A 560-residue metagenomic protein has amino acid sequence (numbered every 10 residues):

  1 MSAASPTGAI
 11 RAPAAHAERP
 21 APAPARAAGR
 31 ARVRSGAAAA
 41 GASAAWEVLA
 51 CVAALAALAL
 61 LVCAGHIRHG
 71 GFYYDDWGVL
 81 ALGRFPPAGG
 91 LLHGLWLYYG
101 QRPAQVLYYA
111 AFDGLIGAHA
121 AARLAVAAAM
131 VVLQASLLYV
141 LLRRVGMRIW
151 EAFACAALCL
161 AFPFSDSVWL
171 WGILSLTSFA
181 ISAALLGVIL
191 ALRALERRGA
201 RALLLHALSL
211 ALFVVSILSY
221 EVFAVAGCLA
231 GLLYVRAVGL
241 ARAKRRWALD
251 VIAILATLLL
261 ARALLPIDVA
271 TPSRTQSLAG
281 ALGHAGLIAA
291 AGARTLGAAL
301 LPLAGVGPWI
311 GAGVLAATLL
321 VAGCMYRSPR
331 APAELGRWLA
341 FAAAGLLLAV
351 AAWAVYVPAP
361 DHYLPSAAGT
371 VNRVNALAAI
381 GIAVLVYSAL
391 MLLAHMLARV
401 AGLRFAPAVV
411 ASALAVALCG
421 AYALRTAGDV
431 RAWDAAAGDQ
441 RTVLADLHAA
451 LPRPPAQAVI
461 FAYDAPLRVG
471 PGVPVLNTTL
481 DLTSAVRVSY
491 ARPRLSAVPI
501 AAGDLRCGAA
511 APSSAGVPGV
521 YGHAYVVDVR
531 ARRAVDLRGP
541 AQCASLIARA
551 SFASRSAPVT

Functional and structural regions predicted by a protein language model:
M1-L61, V409: Start-transfer (signal-anchor) and selected internal transmembrane alpha helices of multi-pass inner/ER membrane
A3, I10, P22-R26, R30 (+1 more regions): C-terminal luminal/periplasmic domains and tails of membrane-associated envelope-modifying transferases
Y74-D76, L80-G114, A121, V251-R330 (+3 more regions): Membrane-lumen/periplasm interface segments of multi-pass, membrane-embedded glycan/lipid transferases
A125-G146, L186-L190, L320-C324: Transmembrane-helix motifs of polytopic, lipid-linked glycan transferases
L138-F164, I181-S182: Transmembrane-helix signature of polytopic, membrane-embedded enzymes that assemble or transfer cell-envelope glycans
L190-V214: Short hydrophobic alpha-helices at membrane interfaces in multi-pass membrane enzymes
V225-L255: Perimembrane helix-loop-helix junctions
A256, L390-R425: Signature aromatic-anchored transmembrane alpha helix within multi-pass, membrane-resident enzymes that catalyze glycan
